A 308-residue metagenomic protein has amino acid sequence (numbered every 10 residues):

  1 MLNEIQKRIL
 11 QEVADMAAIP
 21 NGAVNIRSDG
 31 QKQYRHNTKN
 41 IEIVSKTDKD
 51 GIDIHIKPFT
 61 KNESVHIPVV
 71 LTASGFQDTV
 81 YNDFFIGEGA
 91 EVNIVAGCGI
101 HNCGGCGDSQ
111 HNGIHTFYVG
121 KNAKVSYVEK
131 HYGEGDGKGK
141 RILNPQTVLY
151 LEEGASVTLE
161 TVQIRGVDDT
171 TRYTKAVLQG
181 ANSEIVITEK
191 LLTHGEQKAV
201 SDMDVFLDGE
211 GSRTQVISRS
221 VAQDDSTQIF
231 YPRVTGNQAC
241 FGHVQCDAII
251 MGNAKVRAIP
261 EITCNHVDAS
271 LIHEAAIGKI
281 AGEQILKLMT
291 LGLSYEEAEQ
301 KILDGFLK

Functional and structural regions predicted by a protein language model:
M1-S28: C-terminal functional modules
N25-R27, Q33-L286, T290-L293, L303-K308: Conserved beta-strand/loop scaffold segments within soluble protein domains that form the structured core and edges
A298-E299: Small-residue helix-packing motif on alpha-helices
